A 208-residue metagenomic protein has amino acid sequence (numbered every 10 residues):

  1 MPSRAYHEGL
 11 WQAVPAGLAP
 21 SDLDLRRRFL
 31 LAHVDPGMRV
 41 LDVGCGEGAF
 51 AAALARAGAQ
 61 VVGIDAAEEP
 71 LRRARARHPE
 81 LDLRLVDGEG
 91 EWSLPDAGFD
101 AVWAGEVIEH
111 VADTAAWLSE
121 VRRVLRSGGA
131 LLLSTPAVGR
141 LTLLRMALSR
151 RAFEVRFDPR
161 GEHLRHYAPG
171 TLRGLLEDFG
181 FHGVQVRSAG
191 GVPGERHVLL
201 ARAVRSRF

Functional and structural regions predicted by a protein language model:
M1-P95, A101-G105, L118, F157 (+3 more regions): Conserved N-terminal segment of class I S-adenosyl-L-methionine
R39, G128-A130: Short glycine-centered segments of the SAM/dcSAM-binding site in methyltransferase folds
V61, L131-L132: A short hydrophobic/small-residue beta-strand
E69, A112-A116, L143: Short N-terminal helix/helix-N-cap motif within the alpha/beta-hydrolase-1
E106-H110: A short His-aromatic
A116-S127: A short glycine-rich, Lys/Arg-flanked "PGG" loop and its adjoining helix->strand segment in the class I
L132-E154: Conserved class I S-adenosyl-L-methionine
